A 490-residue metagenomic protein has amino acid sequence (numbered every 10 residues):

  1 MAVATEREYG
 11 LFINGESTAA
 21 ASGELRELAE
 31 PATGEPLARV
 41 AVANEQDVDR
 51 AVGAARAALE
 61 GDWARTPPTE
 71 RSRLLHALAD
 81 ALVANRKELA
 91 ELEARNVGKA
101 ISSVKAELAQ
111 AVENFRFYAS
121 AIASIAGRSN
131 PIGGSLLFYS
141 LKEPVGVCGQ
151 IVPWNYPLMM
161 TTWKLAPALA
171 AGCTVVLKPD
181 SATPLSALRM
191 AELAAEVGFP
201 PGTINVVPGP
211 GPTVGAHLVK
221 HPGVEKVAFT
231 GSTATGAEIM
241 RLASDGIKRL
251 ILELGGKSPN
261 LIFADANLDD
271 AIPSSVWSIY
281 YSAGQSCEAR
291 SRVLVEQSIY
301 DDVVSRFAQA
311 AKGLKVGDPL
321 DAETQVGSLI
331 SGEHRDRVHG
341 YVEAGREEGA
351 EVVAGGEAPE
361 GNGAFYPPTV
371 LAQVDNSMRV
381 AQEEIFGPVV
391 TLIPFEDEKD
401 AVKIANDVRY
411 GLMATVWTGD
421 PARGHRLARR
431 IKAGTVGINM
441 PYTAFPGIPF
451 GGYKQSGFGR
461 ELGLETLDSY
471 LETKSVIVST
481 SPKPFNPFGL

Functional and structural regions predicted by a protein language model:
M1-A32, A58: Hydrophobic face of amphipathic alpha-helices that form TPR/SEL1-like repeat modules and related alpha-solenoid
A19-A21, L25-R26, A41-Q46, A266: A short acidic/small-residue loop/turn micro-motif
T33-R39, V224, L261, K315-V316 (+5 more regions): Conserved C-terminal structural/oligomerization subdomain of aldehyde/semialdehyde dehydrogenase
G34, R71, E93, F115 (+9 more regions): Residue-level signal for inorganic ion chemistry
E35-I125, S135: Glycine-rich loop-to-alpha-helix module at the N-terminal edge of alpha/beta enzyme cores
L59, W63, A79-R86, A90 (+18 more regions): Structural signal for hydrophobic packing residues in well-ordered secondary-structure cores of soluble enzyme domains
A126-D270, F395: Rossmann-like NAD(P) dinucleotide-binding subdomain of oxidoreductase/dehydrogenase enzymes
A234-D375, I438, F485-N486: ALDH superfamily catalytic-core signature
